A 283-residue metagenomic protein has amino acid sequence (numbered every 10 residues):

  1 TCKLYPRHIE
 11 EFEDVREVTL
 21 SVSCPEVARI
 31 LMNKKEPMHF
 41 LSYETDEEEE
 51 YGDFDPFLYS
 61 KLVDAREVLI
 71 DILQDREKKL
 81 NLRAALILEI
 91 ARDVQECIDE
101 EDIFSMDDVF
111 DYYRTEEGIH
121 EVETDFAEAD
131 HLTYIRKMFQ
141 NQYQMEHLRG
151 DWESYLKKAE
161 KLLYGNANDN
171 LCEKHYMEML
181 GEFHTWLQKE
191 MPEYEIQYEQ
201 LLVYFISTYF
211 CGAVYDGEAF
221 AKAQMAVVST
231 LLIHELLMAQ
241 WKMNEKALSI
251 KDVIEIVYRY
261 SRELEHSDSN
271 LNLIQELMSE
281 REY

Functional and structural regions predicted by a protein language model:
T1, P37-T45, L271-L277: Short, Lys/Arg-enriched charge-dense amphipathic segments
T1-M32: Short Cys/His-based metal-binding microdomains
E13-V15, E36, E245: Short linear functional motifs in flexible/disordered or boundary regions
V18-T19, L41, I250, L277: Flexible domain-boundary/linker segments
P25-Y112: Charged, amphipathic alpha-helical linkers/stalks
K79-Y283: Hydrophobic, aromatic-lined core segments that form the binding pocket/scaffold for planar heteroaromatic ligands
